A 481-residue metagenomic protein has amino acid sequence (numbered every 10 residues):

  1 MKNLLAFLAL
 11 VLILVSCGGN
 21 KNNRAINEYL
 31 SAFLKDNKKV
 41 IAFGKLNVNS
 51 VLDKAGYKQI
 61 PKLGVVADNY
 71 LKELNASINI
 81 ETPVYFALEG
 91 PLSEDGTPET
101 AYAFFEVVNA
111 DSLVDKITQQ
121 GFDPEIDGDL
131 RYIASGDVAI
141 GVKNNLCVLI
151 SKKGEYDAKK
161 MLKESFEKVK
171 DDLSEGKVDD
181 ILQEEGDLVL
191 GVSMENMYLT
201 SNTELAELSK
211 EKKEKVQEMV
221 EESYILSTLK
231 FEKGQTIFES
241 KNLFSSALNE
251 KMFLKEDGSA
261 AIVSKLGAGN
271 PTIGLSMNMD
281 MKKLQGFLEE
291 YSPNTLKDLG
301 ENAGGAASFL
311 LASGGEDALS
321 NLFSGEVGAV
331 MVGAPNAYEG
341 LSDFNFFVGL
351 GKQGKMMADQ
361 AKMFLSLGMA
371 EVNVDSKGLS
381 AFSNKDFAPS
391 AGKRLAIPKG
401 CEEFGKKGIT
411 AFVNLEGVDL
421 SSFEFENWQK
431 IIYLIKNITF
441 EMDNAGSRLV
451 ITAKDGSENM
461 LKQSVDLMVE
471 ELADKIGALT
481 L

Functional and structural regions predicted by a protein language model:
K2-L8: Sec-dependent signal peptide recognition, specifically the positively charged N-region followed immediately by
I13-S16: C-terminal motif of bacterial Sec signal peptides marking the signal peptidase cleavage site
G18-K21: Bacterial signal peptide processing site
K38-D68: Post-signal-peptide N-terminal segment of Sec-exported extracytoplasmic proteins
G44, A76-I181, E316-L415, E426-N427 (+2 more regions): Single conserved position on a long alpha-helix in the C-terminal lobe of the eukaryotic protein kinase
P61-I78, D171-L173, I181-E185, V192-M197 (+2 more regions): Extended amphipathic, helix-rich lipid-handling scaffolds
K170-G286, F412-L481: Leucine-rich, highly hydrophobic segment in Treponema pallidum outer-membrane-associated proteins
F253-K255, A261-S342, Q353-K355, K406-F412: Extended non-catalytic domains of envelope/secretory-pathway proteins
